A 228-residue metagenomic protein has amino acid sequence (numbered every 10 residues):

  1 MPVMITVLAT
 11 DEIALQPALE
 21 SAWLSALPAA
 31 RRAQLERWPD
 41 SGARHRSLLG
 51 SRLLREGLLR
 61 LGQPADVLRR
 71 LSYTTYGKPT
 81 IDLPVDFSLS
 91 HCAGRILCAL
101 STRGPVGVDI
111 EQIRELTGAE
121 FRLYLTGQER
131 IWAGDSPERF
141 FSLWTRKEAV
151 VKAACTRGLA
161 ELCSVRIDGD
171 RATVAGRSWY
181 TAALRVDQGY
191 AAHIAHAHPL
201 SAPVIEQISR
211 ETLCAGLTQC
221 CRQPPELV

Functional and structural regions predicted by a protein language model:
M1-V228: Core catalytic alpha/beta fold that binds nucleotide/phospho-ligands
